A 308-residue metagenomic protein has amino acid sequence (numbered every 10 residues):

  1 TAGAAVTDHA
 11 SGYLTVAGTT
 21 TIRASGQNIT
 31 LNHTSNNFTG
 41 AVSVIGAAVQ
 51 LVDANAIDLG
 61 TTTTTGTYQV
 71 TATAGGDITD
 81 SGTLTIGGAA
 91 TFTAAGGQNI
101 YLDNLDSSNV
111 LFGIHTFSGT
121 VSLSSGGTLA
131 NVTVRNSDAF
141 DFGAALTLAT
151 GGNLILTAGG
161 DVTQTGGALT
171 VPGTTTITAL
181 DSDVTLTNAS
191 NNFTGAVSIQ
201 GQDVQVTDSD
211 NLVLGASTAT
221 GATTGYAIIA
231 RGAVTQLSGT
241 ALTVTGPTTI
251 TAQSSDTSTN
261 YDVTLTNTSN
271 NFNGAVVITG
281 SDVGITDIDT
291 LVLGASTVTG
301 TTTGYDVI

Functional and structural regions predicted by a protein language model:
T1-I308: Extracellular lectin-like interaction modules
